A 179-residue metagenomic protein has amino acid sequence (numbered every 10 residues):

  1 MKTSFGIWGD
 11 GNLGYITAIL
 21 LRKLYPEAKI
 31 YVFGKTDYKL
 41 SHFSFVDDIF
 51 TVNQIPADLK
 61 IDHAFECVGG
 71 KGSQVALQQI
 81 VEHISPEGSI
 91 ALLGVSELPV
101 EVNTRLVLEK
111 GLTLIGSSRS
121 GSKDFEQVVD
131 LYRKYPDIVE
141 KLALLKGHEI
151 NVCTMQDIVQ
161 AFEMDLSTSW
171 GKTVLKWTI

Functional and structural regions predicted by a protein language model:
M1-Q54: Mid-domain Rossmann-like dinucleotide-binding core that forms the NAD(H)/NADP(H) cofactor-binding site
L13-G14, Y38-K39, G70-G72, E97-P99: Short, catalytically relevant binding-site loops at active-site mouths
S44, S85-P86, W170: Short conserved AdoMet
P56-A64: A short acidic, Gly/Pro-enriched loop at the edge of an enzyme's catalytic core that lines a small-molecule cofactor
F65-G69, L92: Redox-cofactor binding/interface segments in oxidoreductases and associated redox assembly factors
S73-V139, W177-I179: Glycine-rich phosphate-binding loop and adjacent beta-alpha segment of Rossmann(oid) nucleotide-cofactor-binding
S122-I179: C-terminal hydrophobic helical "lid"/dimerization subdomain of Rossmann-like NAD(P)H-dependent oxidoreductases
